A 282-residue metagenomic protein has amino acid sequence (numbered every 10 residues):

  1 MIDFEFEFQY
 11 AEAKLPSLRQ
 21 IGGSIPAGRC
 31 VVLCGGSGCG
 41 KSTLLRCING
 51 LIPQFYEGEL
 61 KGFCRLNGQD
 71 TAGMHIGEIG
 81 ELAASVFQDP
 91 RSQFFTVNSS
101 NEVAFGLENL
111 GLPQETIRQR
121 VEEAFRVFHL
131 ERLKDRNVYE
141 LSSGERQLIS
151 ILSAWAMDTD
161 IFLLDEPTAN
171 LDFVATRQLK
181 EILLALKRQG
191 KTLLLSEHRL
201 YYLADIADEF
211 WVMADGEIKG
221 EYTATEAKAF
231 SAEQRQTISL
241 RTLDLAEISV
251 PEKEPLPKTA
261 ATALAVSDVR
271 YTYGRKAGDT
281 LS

Functional and structural regions predicted by a protein language model:
F63-E78: ABC ATPase NBD Q-loop/coupling interface
E115-L133: Conserved ABC ATPase "signature" region
N137-L141, E145: Conserved ABC ATPase signature
I151: Hydrophobic anchor residue at the start of the ABC signature
A154-W155: ABC ATPase C-loop
F162-D165: Catalytic Walker B motif of ABC-type/P-loop ATPase nucleotide-binding domains
E197-H198: H-loop/switch region of ABC-family ATPase nucleotide-binding domains
E217-L240: Conserved beta-strand-loop-alpha-helix hinge in the C-terminal portion of ABC ATPase nucleotide-binding domains
